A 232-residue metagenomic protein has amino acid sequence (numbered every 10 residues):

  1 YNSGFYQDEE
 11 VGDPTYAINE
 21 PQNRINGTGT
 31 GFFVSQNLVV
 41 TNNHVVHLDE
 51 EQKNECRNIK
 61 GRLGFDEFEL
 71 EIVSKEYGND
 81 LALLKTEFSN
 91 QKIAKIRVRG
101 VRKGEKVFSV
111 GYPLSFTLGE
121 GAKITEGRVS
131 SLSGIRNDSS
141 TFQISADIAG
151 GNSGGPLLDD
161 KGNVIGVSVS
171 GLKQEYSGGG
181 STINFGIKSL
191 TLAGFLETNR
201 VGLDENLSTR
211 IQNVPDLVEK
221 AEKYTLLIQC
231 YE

Functional and structural regions predicted by a protein language model:
Y1-N19, N58, E69-S74, Q91-K92 (+2 more regions): C-terminal cap/linker of serine protease catalytic domains
I18-N42, E67-E69, G154, G179 (+2 more regions): A conserved glycine-rich beta-strand in the N-terminal activation segment of trypsin-fold
P21-N23, H44, L84-N90, I96-V98 (+2 more regions): A structural micro-motif recognizing beta-strand termini and the immediately following turn/loop segments
I25, F33-V34, K75-Y77, F88 (+5 more regions): Extracellular/periplasmic catalytic domains that process cell-envelope and extracellular macromolecules
T28, V34-N79, F88-S89, R102: Catalytic-histidine neighborhood of serine endopeptidases, predominantly the chymotrypsin-like S1/PA family
F32, D147-S168: Catalytic nucleophile loop of clan PA
V45-E50, K92-S140, I148-N152, S168-G180: Flexible, gly/ser-rich surface segments that form the specificity/activation loops bordering the active-site cleft
